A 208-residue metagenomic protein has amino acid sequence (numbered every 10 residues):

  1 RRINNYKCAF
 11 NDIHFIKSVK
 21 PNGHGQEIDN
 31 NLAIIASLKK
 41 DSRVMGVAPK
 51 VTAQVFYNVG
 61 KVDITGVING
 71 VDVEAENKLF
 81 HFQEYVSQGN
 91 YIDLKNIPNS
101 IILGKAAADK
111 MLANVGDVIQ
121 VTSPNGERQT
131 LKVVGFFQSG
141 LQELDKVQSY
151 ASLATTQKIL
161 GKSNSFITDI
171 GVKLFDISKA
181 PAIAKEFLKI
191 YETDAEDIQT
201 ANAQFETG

Functional and structural regions predicted by a protein language model:
R1-T65: Hydrophobic, regular-secondary-structure patches
P21, P98, I167-D169: Short, solvent-exposed beta-strand edge segments and adjacent coil->beta transition regions
N22-D29, N58-G60, T65, N77-F82 (+5 more regions): Solvent-exposed, non-transmembrane alpha-helical starts
K50-A53, V62-D72, S87-T155: Hydrophobic secondary-structure segments that place a key small or acidic residue at a functional site
Y85, D117-V118, F187-I190: Short, solvent-exposed amphipathic alpha-helical segments in soluble enzyme and RNA/protein-processing domains
P124-G208: Mechanotransmission and gating elements of multispan inner-membrane complexes involved in transport and envelope
